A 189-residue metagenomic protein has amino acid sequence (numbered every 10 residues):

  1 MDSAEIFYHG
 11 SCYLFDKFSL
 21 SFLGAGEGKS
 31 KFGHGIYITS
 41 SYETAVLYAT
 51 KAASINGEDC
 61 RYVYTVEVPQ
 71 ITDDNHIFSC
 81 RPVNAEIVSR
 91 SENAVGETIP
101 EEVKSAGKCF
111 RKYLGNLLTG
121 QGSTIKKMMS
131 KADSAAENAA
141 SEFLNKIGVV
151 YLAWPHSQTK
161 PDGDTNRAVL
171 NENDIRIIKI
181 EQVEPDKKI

Functional and structural regions predicted by a protein language model:
M1-K31, T39, A49-I189: Active-site and NAD+-binding cores of ADP-ribose-processing enzymes
G35: Active-site rim elements
